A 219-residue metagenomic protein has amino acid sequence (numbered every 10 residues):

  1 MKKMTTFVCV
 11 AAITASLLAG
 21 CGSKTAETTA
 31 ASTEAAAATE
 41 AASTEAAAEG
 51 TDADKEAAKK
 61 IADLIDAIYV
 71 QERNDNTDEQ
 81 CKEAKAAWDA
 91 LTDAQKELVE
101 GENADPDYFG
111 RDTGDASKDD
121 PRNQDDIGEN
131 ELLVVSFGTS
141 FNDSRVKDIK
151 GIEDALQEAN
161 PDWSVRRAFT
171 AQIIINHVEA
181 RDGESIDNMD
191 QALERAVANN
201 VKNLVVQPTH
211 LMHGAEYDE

Functional and structural regions predicted by a protein language model:
M1-F7: Positively charged n-region of N-terminal signal peptides that target proteins for export
M4, Q71, H213-G214: Surface-exposed loop/turn and secondary-structure junction residues enriched for glycine/proline
A11-A12: Repetitive helical segments and hydrophobic/amphipathic motifs
S16-G20: C-terminal motif of bacterial Sec signal peptides marking the signal peptidase cleavage site
G22-K24: Bacterial signal peptide processing site
T28-T51: Intrinsically disordered, low-complexity serine/threonine-rich repeat tracts
A47, N103-E219: Active-site-proximal alpha-helix that buttresses catalytic centers in soluble enzyme cores
E49-G110: Beta-rich interaction/scaffold domains
